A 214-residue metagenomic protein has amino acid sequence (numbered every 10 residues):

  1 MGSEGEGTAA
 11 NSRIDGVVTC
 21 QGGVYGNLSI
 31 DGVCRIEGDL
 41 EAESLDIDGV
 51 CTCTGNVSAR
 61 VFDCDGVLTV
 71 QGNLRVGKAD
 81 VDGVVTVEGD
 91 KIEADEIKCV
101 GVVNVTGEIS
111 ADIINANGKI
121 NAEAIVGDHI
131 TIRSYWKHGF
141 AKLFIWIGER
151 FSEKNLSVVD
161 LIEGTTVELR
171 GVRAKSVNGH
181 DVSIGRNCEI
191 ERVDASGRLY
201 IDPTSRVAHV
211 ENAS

Functional and structural regions predicted by a protein language model:
M1-S214: Extended beta-solenoid/beta-helix repeat architectures
